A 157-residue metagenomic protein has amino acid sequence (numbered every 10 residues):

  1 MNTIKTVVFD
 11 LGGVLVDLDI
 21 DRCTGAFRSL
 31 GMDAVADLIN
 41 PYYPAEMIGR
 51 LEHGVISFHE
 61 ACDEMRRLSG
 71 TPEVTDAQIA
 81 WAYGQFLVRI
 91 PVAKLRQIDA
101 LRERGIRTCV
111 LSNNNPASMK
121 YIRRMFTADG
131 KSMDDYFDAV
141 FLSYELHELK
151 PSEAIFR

Functional and structural regions predicted by a protein language model:
N2-R96, E103-R104, N115-P116, L142: N-terminal helical cap/lid subdomain that shapes the substrate entry/recognition surface in HAD-like hydrolases
L95-I98, F156: Generic structural signal for well-ordered alpha-helices, preferentially at hydrophobic/aromatic core positions
R104-G105, Y136: Structured helix-beta-strand junction loops
S112: Short beta-strand/turn micro-motifs composed of small residues that flank or help shape donor/cofactor-binding pockets
P116-R157: Substrate-recognition "cap/lid" segment bordering the active-site pocket of phosphatases
